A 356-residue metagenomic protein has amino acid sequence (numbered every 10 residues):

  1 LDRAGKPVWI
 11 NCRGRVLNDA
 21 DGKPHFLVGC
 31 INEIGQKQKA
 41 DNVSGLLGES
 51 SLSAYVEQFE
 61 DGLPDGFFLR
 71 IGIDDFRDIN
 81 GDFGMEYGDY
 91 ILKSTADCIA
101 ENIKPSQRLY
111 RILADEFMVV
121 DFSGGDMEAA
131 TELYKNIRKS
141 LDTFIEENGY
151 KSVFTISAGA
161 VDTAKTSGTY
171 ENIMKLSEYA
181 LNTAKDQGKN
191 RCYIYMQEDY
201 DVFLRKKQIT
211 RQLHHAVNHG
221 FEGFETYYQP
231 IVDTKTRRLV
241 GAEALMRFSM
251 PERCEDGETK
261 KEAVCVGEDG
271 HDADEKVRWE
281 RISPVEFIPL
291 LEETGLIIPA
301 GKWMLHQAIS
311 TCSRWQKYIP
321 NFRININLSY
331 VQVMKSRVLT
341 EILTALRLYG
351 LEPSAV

Functional and structural regions predicted by a protein language model:
A4, C12-V28, L239, M250 (+1 more regions): Short loop/turn elements at sensory-signaling interfaces that couple input to output
N11, V202, D256-T259, A263-W279 (+2 more regions): Catalytic core of bacterial c-di-GMP phosphodiesterases, primarily the EAL and HD-GYP domains, capturing alpha-helical
V16-N18, L109, N136, S140 (+11 more regions): Cyclic nucleotide signaling catalytic output domains
A20, V120-A130, E146-K151, T155-I173 (+4 more regions): Catalytic strand-loop-helix junctions within cyclic-nucleotide turnover domains
D21-L52, D186, M196-L204: Sensory coupling linkers of modular signal transduction proteins
Q38-F67, D74-E101, Y110-A114, M118-V119 (+5 more regions): Conserved long alpha-helical elements within nucleotide-processing catalytic cores of c-di-GMP signaling and class III
Y110-L113, L141-S157, K185, E280 (+2 more regions): Catalytic core regions of nucleotide second-messenger enzymes
R205-L290, N327: Active-site core of bacterial EAL-family cyclic-dinucleotide phosphodiesterase domains
